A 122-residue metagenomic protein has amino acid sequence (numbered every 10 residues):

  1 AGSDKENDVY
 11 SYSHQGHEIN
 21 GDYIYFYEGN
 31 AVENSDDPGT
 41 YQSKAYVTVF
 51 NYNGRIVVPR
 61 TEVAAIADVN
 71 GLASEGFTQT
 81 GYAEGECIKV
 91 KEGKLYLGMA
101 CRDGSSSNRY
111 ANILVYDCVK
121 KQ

Functional and structural regions predicted by a protein language model:
A1, E6, A111-N112: Charged, low-complexity C-terminal accessory regions
A1, F50-R60, Y116-Q122: Short loop/turn segments immediately following beta-strands, especially the blade-tip and inter-blade linker loops
D4-Y10, E75-T80: Surface loop/turn motifs at the tips and blade-to-blade linkers of beta-strand repeat domains
N7-A67: Loop/turn-rich, solvent-exposed surfaces of beta-rich toroidal or solenoidal domains
I56-K91: Conserved blade-ending motifs and adjacent loop-strand segments that build the rim/top face of beta-propeller domains
E84-Q122: Blade-level signature of beta-propeller repeat domains, shared across WD40, Kelch, NHL, RCC1 and BNR/Asp-box propellers
